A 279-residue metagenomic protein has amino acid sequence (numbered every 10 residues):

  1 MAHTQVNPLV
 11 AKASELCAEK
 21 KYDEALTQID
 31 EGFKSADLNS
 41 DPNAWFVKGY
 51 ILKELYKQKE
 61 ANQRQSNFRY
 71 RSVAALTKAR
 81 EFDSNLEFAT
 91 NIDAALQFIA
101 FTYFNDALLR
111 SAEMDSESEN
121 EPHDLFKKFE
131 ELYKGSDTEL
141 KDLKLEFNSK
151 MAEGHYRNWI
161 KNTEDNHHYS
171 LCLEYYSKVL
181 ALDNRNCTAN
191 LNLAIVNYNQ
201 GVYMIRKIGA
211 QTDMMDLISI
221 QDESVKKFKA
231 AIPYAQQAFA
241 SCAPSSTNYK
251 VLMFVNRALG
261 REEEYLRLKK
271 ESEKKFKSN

Functional and structural regions predicted by a protein language model:
T4-Y70, T77: Start-of-domain marker
V10-K21, C187-L191, I195-N279: Hydrophilic extracytoplasmic domains
K12, K48, L55, I99 (+7 more regions): Structural register within alpha-helical repeat arrays
S35-D37, F82, L132, L182 (+2 more regions): Structural marker of alpha-solenoid helical repeat scaffolds
N39-D41, L86, K144, N186-C187 (+1 more regions): Residue-level recognition of tetratricopeptide repeat
P42-A44, F88-A89, E139-L140, A189 (+1 more regions): TPR alpha-solenoid repeat register
K53-F98, T102-E117, Y156-E174, N199-Y234: Short coil/linker segments at helix-helix boundaries
